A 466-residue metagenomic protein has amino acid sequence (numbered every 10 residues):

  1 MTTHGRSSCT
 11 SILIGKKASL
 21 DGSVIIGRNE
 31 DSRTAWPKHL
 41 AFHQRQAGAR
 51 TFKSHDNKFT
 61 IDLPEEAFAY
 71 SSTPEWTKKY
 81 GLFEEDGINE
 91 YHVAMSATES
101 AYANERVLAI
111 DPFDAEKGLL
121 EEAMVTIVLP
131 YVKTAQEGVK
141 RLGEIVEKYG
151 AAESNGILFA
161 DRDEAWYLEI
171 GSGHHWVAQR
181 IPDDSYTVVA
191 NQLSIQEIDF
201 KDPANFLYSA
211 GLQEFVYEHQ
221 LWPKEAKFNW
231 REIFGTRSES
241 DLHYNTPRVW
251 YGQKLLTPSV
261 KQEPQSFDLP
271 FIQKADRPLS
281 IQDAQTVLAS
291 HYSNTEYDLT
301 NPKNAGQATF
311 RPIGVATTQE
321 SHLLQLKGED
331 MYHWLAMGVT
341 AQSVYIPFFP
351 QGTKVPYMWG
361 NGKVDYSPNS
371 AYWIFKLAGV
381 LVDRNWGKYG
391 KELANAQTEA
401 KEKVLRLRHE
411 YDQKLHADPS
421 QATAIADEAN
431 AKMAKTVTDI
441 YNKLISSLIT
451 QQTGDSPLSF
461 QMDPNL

Functional and structural regions predicted by a protein language model:
M1-K17, T295-G306, F310: Short, Gly/Pro- and small/polar-rich lid/capping loops
T3-E121, R141-P264: A contiguous strand-loop segment
V125-Y131: Short, well-ordered beta-strand elements within core beta-sheets of diverse protein domains
Y131-E137: Short, charged, surface-exposed loops that flank catalytic or proteolytic processing sites
G138-E147, A284-H291, T423: Short, well-structured alpha-helical segments that form the helix of a local strand-helix-strand
F215-Q325: Glycine-rich, aromatic-lined ligand/substrate-binding cores of catalytic and carbohydrate-binding domains
Y297-Q421: Substrate-recognition/cap regions that form aromatic- and gly/pro-loop-enriched pockets for small-molecule ligands
A394-L466: Histidine-centered catalytic/metal-binding microenvironments
